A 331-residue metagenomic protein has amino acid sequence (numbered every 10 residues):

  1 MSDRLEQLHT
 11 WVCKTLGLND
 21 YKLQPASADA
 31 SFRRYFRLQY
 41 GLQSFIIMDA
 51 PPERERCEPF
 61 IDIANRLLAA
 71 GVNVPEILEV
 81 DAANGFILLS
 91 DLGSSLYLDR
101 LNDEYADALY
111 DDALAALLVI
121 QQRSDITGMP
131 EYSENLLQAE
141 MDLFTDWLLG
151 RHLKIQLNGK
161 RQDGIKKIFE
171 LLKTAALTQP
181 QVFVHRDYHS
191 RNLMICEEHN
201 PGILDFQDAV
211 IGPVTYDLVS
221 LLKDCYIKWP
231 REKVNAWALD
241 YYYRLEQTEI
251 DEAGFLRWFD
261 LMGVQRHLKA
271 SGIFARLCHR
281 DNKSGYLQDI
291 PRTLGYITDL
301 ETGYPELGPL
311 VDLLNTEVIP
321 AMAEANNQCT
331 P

Functional and structural regions predicted by a protein language model:
M1-F86, V182, C196-P201, L314-P331: Conserved NTP-binding catalytic cores of kinases and kinase-like/nucleotidyltransferase enzymes across multiple kinase
Q7-L8, K14, D125-P130, N135-L136 (+2 more regions): An alpha-helical support segment within catalytic cores of ATP-dependent transferases
F32-L38, I47, I120, E170-Y216 (+1 more regions): Active-site acidic catalytic loop and adjacent metal/ATP-binding pocket of ATP-dependent phosphoryl transfer enzymes
R33-L143, L153, R161, L177-T178: ATP-binding pocket architecture of kinase catalytic cores
F60, A106-A113, L137, Q162-I165 (+4 more regions): Hydrophobic packing residues in well-ordered alpha-helices of helical domains and bundles
L109, H185, V210-I211, F259-V264: Secondary-structure capping and boundary motifs in well-ordered enzyme cores
L143-H152, V214-E249, L261-D281, T293-L300: Active-site activation/catalytic loop segments of kinase-like enzymes and analogous catalytic loops in related
G272-P331: ATP/Mg2+ or Mg2+-diphosphate-binding catalytic cores that bind nucleotide phosphates or diphosphates via glycine-rich
